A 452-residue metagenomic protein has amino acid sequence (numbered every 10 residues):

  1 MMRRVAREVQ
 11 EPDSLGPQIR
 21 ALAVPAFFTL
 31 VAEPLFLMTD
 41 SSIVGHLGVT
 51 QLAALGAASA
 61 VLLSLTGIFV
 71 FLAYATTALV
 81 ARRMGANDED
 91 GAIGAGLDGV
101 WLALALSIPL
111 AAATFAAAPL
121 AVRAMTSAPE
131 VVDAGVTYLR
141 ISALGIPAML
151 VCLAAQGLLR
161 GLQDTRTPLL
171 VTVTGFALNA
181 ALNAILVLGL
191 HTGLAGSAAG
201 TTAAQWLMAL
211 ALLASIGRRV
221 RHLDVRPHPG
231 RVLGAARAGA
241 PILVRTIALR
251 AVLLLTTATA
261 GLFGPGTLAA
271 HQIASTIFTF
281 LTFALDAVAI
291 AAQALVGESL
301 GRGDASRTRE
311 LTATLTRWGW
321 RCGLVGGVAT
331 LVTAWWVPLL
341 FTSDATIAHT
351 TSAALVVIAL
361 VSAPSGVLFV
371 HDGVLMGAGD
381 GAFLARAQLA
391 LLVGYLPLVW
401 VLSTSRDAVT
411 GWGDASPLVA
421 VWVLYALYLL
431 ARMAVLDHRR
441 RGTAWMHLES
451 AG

Functional and structural regions predicted by a protein language model:
M1-A26, V80-P147, L178-A240, V296-V361 (+1 more regions): Short alpha-helical transmembrane segments in multi-pass integral membrane proteins
A21-D40, I141, G145, C152 (+5 more regions): Transmembrane helical elements of multi-pass membrane transporters/channels
L30-P34, G67, S107, A111 (+13 more regions): Residue-level hotspots within the lipid-embedded alpha helices of multi-pass solute transporters
V31, L35-A53, V122-P129, I185-T192 (+3 more regions): Helix-terminus/linker motif at the lipid-water interface of multi-pass membrane proteins
M38-S42, A112, L120, A154-L158 (+6 more regions): Alpha-helical transmembrane segments of multipass membrane proteins
V49-A60, G135-L139, A198, P265-F280 (+2 more regions): Small-residue hotspots at the loop-to-helix junctions and early N-terminal turns of transmembrane alpha-helices
A54-A112, C152-P168, L268-A334, L368-G379 (+1 more regions): Small-residue-rich hydrophobic transmembrane alpha-helices
A359-G366, G373-W400: A late C-terminal transmembrane helix in Major Facilitator Superfamily
